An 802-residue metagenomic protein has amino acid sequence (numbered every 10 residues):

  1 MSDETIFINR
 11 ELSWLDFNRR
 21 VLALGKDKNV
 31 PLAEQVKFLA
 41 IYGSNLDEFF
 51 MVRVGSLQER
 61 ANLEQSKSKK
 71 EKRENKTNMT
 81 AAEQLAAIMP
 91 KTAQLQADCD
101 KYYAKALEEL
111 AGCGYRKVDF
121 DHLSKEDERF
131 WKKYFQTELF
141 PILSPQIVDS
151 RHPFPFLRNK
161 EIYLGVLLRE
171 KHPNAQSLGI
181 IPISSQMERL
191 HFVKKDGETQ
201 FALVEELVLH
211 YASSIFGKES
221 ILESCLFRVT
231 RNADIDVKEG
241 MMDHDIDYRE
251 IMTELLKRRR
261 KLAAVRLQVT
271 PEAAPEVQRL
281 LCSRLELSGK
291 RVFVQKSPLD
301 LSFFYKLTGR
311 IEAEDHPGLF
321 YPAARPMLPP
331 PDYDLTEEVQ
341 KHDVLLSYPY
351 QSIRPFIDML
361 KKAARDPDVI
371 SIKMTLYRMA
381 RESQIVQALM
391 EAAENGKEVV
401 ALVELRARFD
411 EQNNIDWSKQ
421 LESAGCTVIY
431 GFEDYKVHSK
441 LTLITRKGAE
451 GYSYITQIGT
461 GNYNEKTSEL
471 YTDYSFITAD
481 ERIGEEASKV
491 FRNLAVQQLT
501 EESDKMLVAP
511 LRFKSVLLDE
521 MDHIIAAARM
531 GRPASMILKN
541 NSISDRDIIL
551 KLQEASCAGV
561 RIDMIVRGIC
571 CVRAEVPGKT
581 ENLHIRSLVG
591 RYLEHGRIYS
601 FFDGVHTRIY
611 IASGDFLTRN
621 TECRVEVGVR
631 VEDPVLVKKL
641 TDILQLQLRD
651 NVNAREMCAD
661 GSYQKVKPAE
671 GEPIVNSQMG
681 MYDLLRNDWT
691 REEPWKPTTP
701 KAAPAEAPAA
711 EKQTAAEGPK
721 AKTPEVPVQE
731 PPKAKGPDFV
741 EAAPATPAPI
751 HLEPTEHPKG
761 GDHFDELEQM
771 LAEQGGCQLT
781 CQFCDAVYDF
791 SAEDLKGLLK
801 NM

Functional and structural regions predicted by a protein language model:
M1-M536, E554, A558, C570-Y592 (+1 more regions): N-terminal localization/anchoring segments of enzymes in phospholipid and broader phosphate metabolism
R561-I565: Hydrophobic alpha/beta core scaffold segments
K759, D785: Cys/His-coordinated zinc-binding microdomains
L767-Q778: Short linker/helix segments within small regulatory modules
T780-F783: The −1 position to Zn-ligating cysteines in a subset of zinc-ribbon hairpins
F790-S791: Short, non-ligating residues that shape and space the ligands of small metal-coordination modules and catalytic
